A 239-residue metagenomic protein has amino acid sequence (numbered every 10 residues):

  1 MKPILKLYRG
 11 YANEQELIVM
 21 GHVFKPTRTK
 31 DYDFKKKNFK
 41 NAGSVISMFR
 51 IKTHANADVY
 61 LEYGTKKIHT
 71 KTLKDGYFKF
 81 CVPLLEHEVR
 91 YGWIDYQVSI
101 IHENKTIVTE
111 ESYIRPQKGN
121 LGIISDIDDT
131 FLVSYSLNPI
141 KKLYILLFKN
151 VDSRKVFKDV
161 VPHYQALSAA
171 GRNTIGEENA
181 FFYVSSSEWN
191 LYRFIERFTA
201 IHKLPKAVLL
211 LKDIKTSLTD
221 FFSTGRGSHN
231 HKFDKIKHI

Functional and structural regions predicted by a protein language model:
M1-R115: Intrinsically disordered, serine/threonine/proline
K35-V45, L137-D152: A solvent-exposed, charged loop/short amphipathic helix patch at secondary-structure junctions
L84, H163-A170, F198-I201, H238-I239: A generic secondary-structure signal
E111-L121, E196, I201: Short amphipathic alpha-helices and their capping/turn segments at secondary-structure boundaries
L121-S136: Asp-based phosphoryl-transfer active-site loop
I124, F182-S186: Short hydrophobic segments within beta-strands
N150-F181, W189-R193, N230: Short, acidic loop-to-helix structural element flanking the phosphoryl-transfer center in phosphate-processing enzymes
S187-I239: C-terminal cap/substrate-recognition subdomain and adjoining C-terminal extension of metal-dependent phosphatase-like
